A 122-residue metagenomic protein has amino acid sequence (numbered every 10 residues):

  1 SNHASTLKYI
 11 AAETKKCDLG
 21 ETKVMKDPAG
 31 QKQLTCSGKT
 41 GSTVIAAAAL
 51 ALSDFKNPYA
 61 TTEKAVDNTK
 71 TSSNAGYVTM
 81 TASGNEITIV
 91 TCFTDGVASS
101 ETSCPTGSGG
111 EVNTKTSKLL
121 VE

Functional and structural regions predicted by a protein language model:
S1-Y9: Amphipathic alpha-helical segments typified by the pilin-like N-terminal helix that continues immediately C-terminal
K8-E122: Periplasmic/extracellular, small/polar-rich flexible segments of pilin-like filament-forming proteins
